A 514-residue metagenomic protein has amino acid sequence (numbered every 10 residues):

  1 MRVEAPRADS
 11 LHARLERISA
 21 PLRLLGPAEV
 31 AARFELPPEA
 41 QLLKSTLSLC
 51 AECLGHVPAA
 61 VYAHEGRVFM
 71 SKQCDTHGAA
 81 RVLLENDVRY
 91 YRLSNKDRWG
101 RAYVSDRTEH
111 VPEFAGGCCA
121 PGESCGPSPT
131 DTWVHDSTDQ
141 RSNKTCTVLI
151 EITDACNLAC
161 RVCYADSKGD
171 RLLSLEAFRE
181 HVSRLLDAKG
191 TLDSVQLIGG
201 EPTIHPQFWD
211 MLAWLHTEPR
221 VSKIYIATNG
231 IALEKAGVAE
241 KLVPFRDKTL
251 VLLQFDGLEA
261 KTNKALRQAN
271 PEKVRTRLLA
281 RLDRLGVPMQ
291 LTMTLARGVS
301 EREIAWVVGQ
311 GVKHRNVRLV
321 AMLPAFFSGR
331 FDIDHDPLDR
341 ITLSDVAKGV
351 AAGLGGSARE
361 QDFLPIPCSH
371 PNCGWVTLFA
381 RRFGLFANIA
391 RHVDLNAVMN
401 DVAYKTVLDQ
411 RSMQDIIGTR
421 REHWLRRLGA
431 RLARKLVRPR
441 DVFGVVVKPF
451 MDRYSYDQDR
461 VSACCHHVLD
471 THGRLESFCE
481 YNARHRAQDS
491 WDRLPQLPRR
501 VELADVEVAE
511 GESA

Functional and structural regions predicted by a protein language model:
M1-P121, P127-H135, V376-A514: Radical SAM enzyme core and accessory elements
R2-L22, K261-T276, D283-P439: Radical SAM enzyme [4Fe-4S]-AdoMet core and its adjacent flexible, acidic and glycine-rich loops/tails across
G66-D87, D97-G237, K241-P244: Conserved alpha-helical substructure of the radical SAM core
H77, L258, A296-G298, F327 (+2 more regions): Short, solvent-exposed loop/turn segments at secondary-structure junctions
I152, A165, L253-L258, P324-A325 (+1 more regions): Short loop/turn segments at strand-loop or loop-helix junctions that form parts of catalytic or ligand-binding pockets
R179-Q196, H205-P324: Radical SAM/AdoMet-radical enzyme domain recognition
